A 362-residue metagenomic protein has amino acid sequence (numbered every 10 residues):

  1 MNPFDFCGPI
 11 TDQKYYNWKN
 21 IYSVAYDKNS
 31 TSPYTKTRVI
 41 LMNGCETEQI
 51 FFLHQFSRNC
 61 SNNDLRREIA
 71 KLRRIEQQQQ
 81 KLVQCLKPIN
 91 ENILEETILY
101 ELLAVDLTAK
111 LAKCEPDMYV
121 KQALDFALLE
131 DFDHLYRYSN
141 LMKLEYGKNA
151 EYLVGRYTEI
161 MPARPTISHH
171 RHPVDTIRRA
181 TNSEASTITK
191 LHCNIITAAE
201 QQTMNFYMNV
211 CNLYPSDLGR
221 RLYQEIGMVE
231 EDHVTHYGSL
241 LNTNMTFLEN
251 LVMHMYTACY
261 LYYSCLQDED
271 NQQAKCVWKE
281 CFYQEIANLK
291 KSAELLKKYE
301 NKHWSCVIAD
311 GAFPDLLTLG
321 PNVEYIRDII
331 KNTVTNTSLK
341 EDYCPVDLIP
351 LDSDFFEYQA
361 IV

Functional and structural regions predicted by a protein language model:
M1-V362: Non-heme di-metal
